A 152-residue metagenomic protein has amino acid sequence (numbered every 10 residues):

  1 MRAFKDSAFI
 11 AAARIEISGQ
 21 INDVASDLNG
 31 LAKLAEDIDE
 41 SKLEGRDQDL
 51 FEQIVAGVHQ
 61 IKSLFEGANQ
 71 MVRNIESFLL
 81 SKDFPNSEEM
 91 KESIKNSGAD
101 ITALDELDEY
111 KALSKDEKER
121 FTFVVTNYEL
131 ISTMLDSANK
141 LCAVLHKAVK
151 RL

Functional and structural regions predicted by a protein language model:
R2-L152: Long, low-complexity or tandemly repetitive, helically biased scaffold regions used for multimeric assembly/adhesion
